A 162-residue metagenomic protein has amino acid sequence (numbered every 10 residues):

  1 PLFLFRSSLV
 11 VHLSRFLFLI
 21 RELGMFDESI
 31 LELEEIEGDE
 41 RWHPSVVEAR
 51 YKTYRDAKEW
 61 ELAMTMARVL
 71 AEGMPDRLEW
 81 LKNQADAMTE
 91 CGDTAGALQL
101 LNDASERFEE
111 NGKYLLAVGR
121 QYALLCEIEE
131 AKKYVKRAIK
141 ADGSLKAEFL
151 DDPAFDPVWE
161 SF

Functional and structural regions predicted by a protein language model:
V10-D39, S45-D56: Alpha-helical segment of the N-proximal tetratricopeptide repeat
E34-G38, R68-E72, S105-E106, I139 (+1 more regions): A conserved position within tetratricopeptide repeats
S45-F108, K113, A117-R120: Alpha-helical adaptor scaffolds
A123, I128-A147: TPR/TPR-like (Sel1-like) alpha-helical repeat modules
S144-F162: Terminal, low-structured helical/coil segments at or just beyond the last alpha-helical repeat
